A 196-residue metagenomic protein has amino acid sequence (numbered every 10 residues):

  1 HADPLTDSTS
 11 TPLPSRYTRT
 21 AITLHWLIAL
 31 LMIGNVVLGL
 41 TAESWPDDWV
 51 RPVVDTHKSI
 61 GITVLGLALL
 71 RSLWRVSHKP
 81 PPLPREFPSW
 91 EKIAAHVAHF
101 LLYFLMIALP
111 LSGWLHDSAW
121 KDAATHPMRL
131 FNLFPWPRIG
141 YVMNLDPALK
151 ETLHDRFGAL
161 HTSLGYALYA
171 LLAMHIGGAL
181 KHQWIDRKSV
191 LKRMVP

Functional and structural regions predicted by a protein language model:
H1-P196: Membrane-embedded alpha-helical bundles that constitute the cytochrome b-like, heme-associated redox core of multi-pass
